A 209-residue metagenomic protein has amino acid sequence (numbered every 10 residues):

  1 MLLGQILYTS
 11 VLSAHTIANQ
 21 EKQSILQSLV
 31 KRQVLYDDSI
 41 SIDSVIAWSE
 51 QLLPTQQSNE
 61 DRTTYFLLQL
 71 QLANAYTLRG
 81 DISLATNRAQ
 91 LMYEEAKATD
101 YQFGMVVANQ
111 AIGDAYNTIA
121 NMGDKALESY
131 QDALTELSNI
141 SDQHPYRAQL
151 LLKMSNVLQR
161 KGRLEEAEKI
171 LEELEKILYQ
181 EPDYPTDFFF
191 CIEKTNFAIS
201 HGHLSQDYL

Functional and structural regions predicted by a protein language model:
M1-I6: Hydrophobic core
L7-L209: A "functional boundary" signal
